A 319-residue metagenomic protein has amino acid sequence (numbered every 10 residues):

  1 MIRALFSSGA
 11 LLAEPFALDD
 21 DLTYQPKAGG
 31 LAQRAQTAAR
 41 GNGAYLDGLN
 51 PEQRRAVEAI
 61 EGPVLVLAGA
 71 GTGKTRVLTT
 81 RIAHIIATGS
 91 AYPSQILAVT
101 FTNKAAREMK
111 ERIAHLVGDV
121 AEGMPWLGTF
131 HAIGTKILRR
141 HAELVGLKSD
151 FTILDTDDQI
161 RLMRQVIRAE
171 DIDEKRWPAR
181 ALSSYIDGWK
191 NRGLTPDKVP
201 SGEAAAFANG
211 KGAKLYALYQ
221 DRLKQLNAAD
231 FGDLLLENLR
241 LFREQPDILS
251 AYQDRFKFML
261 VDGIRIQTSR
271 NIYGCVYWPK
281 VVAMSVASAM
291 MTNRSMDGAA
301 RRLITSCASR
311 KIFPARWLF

Functional and structural regions predicted by a protein language model:
I2-A44, E61-G62, G69, A83-F258 (+5 more regions): A basic/glycine-biased coupling hinge at the interface between accessory DNA-binding modules
Y45-E61: N-terminal pre-P-loop "Q-motif" helix
R54, E111, S250, I272-V276 (+1 more regions): Active-site phosphate/pyrophosphate- and oxyanion-stabilizing loops and adjacent acidic/basic residues in soluble
A68-A70, Q267: The conserved Walker
T75-H84, M109-E111, N271-I272: Motif I (Walker A/P-loop) of helicase-class P-loop NTPases
M109, I264-G274, W278, D297-R301: Conserved ATPase-coupling elements of RecA-like P-loop NTPase cores
D254-S269, V286-A287, N293-S295: SF2 helicase catalytic motif II
